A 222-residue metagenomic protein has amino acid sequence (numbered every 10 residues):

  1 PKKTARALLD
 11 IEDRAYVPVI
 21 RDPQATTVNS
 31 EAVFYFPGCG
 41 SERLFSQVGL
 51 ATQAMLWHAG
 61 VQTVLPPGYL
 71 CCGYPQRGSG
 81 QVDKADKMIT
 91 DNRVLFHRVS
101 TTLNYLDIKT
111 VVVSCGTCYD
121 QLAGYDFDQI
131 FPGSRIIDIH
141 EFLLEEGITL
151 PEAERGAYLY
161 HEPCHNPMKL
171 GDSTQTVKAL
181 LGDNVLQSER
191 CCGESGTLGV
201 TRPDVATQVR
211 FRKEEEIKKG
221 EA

Functional and structural regions predicted by a protein language model:
P1-A222: Iron-sulfur cluster-binding electron-transfer modules in prokaryotic oxidoreductases
